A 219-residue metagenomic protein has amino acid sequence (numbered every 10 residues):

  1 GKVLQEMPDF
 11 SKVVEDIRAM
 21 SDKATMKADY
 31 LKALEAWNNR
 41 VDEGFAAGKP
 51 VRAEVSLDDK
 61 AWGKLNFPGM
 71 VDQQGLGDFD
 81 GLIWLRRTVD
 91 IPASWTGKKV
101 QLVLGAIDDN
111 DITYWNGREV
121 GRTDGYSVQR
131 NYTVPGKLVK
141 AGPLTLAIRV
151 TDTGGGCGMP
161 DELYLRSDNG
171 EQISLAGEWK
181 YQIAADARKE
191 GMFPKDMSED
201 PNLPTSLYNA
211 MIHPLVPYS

Functional and structural regions predicted by a protein language model:
G1-Q73, L138-S219: An acidic-aromatic loop/edge-strand motif
E54, W62, V89, W95-G117 (+1 more regions): Aromatic-lined ligand-binding clefts that engage carbohydrates, nucleic acids, or primary amines
D58, I83-L85, D109, V128 (+2 more regions): Residues that flank catalytic or metal-binding motifs in active/ligand-binding sites
Q73-G75, D108, I112-Y132: Solvent-exposed beta-strand/loop surfaces of large extracellular or lumenal domains
D78-D80, W95-T96, G125-S127, V139-A141: Surface-exposed coil/turn segments at beta-strand junctions on protein surfaces, enriched
F79-P92, R130-Y132, Y218-S219: Short beta-strands within extracellular/lumenal beta-sheet-rich domains
L82, L104-A106, G125: Short solvent-exposed loop/turn micro-motifs enriched in small/polar/acidic residues
T133-K137: Signal that preferentially marks extracellular ectodomain short beta-strand elements of beta-sandwich modules
